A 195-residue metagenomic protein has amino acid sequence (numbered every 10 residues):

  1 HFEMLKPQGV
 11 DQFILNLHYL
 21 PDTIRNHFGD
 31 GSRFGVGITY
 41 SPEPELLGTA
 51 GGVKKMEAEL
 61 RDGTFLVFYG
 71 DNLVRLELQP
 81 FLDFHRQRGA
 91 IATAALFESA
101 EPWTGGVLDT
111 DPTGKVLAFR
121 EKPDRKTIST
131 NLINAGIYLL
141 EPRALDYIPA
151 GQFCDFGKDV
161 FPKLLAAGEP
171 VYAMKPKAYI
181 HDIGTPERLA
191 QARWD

Functional and structural regions predicted by a protein language model:
H1-Y69, L78-P80: Conserved N-terminal catalytic core of the sugar/cofactor nucleotidyltransferase
D11-F13, I91-A92, P170: Residues at the starts of beta-strands that form the adenosine-phosphate
Y19, T93-T110: Short beta-strand-to-loop element that shapes/binds the nucleotide-sugar donor at the catalytic cleft/hinge
I24, M56, D71, H85 (+3 more regions): Residue-level signal for inorganic ion chemistry
H27-F28, G52-V53, T104-L108, N131 (+1 more regions): Short aromatic-enriched loop/helix-cap "lid" or pocket-rim segments at secondary-structure transitions that line
D30-F34, E59, F84-Q87, L108-K115 (+1 more regions): Short, hinge-like loop/turn segments at secondary-structure boundaries
S41-E43, A95, M174-P176: Conserved beta-strand termini and adjacent loop/short-helix elements that scaffold enzyme active sites in alpha/beta
T64-L66, L73, Q79-R86, S99-P102 (+1 more regions): Catalytic-core segments of class I nucleotidyltransferases/pyrophosphorylases that form NMP-activated intermediates
